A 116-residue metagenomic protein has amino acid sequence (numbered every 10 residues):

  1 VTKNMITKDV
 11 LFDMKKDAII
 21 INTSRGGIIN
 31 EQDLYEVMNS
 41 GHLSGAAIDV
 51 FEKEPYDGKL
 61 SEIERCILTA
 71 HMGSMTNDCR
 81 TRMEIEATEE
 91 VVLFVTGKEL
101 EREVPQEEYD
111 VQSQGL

Functional and structural regions predicted by a protein language model:
V1-K59, M75: Rossmann-like adenosine-cofactor binding region
E54-L116: C-terminal helix-to-coil terminal segments
